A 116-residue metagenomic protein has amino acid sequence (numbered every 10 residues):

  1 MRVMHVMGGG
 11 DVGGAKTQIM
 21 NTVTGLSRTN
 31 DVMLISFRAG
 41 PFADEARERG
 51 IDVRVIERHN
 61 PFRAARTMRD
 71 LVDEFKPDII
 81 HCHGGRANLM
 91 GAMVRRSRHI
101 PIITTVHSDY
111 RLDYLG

Functional and structural regions predicted by a protein language model:
M1-G116: Membrane-interface segments of envelope glycosyltransferases acting on lipid-linked substrates or membrane lipids
